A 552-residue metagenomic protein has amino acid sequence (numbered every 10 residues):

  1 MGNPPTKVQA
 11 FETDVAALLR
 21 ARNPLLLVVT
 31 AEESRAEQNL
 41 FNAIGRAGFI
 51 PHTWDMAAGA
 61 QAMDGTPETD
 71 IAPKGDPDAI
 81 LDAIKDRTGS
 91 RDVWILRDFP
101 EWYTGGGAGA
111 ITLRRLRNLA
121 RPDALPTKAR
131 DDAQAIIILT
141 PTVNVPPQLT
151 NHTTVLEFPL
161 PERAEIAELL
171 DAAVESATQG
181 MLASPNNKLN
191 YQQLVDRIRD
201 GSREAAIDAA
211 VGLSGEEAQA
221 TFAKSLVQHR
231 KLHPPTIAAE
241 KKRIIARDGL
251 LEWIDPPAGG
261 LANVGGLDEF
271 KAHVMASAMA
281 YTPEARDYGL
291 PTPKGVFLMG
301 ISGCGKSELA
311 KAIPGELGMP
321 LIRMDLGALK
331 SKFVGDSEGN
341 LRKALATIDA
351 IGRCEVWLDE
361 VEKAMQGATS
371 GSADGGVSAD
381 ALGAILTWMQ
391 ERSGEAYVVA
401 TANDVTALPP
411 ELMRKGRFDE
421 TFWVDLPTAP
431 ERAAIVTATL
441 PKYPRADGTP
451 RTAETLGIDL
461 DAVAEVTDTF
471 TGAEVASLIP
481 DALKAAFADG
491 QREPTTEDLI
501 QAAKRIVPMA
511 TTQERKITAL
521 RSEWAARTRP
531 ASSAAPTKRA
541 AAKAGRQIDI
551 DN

Functional and structural regions predicted by a protein language model:
G2-A21, A36-E37, A246-A312, E316 (+3 more regions): C-terminal engagement/docking regions of AAA+ P-loop ATPases
K7-F11, R22, K74-A79, S202: Short linear interaction motifs
L18-P24, V29-E32, L40-A43: N-terminal-proximal low-complexity accessory segments that begin disordered and transition into the first
N23, S214-A218, F297: N-terminal "pre-motor" subdomain/linker immediately upstream of P-loop NTPase catalytic cores
L26, I44-I137, P141-V174, T178-A183 (+4 more regions): Walker A/P-loop NTP-binding motif of AAA+ ATPase domains
V28, E204-V211, E216-K231, P235-E240 (+3 more regions): C-terminal helical "lid" of AAA+/P-loop NTPase domains
P147, H229-L261: Conserved ASCE P-loop NTPase core motifs with emphasis on AAA+ ATPases
L169, G180-L213: Amphipathic alpha-helical segments of the small helical/lid subdomains adjacent to P-loop NTPase cores
